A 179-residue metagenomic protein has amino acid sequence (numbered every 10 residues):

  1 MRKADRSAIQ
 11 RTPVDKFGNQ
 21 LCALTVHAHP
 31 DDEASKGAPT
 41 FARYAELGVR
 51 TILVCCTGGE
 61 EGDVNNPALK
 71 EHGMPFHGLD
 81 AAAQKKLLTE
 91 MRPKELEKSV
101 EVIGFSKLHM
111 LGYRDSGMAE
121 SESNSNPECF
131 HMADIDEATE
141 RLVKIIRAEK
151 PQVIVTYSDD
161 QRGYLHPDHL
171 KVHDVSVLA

Functional and structural regions predicted by a protein language model:
M1-E149, V177: Active-site rim/loop-helix segments in enzyme catalytic domains that contact anionic ligands
T139-A179: Active-site adenylate/phosphate-handling loop in enzymes that bind or generate adenylated species
